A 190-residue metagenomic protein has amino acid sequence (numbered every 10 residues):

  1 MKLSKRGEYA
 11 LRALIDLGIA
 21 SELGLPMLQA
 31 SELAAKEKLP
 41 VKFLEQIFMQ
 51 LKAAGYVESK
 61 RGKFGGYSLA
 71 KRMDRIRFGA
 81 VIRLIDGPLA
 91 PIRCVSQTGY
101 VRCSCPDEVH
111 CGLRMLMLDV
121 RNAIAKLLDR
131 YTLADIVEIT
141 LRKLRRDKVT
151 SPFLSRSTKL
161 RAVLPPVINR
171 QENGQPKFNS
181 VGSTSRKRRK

Functional and structural regions predicted by a protein language model:
S4-E8: Short helix-coil-helix linker/hinge
A10-G24: Short amphipathic alpha-helical interface segments
L17, L44-A54: Basic amphipathic alpha-helical segments that dock to polyanions
M27-K38: A short alpha-helical element within helix-turn-helix/winged-helix DNA-binding domains across DNA-binding proteins
A53-Y56, L84: Residue cluster at the C-terminal edge of the helix-turn-helix DNA-binding motif
G55-A70: Beta-hairpin "wing" of winged helix-turn-helix
A70-V163, F178-N179, R186-K190: Non-DNA-binding regulatory cores of transcription-related proteins, predominantly C-terminal effector-binding
